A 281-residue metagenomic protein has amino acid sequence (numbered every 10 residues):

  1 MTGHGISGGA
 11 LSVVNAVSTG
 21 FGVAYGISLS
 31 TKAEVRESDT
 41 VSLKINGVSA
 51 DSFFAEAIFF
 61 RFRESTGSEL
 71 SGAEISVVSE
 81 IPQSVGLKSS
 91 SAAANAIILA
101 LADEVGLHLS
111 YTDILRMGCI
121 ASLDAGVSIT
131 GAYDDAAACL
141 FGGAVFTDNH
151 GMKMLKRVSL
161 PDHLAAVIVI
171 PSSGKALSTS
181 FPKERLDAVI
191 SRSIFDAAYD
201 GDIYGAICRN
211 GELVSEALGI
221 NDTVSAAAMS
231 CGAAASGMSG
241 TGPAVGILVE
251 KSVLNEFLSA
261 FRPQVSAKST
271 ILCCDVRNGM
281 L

Functional and structural regions predicted by a protein language model:
M1-V85, L281: ATP-binding N-lobe of GHMP and related small-molecule kinases
H4, K153-L281: C-terminal nucleotide
L11-N15, T31-V35, D135-C139, A144-F146 (+1 more regions): Short beta-strand scaffold segments in enzyme catalytic cores
F60, A96-E104, D196, E212: Short glycine/serine- and small hydrophobic-enriched flexible loop segments
T66-A73, L101-M117, E256-F261: Phosphate-handling active-site elements
L87-D113, L140-G142: DPxDG-like acidic metal-binding loop motif
T112-R157: Alpha/beta catalytic cores of group-transfer enzymes, especially the acyltransferase/condensing modules of polyketide
